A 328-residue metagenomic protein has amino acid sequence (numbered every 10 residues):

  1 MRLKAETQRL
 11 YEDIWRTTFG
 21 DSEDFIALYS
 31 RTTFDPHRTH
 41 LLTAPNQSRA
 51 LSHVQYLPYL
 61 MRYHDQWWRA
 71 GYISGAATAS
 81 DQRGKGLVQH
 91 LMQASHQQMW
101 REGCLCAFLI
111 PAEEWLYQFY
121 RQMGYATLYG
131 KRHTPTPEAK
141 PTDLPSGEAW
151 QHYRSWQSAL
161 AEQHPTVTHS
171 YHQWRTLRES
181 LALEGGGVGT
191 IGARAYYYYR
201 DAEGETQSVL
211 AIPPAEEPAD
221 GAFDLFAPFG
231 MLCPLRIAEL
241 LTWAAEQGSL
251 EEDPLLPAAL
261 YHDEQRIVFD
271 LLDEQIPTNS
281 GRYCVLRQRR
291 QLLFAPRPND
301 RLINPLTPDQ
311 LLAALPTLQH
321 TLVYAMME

Functional and structural regions predicted by a protein language model:
M1-P58, D65-Y72, K131, P137-T176 (+1 more regions): Short amphipathic alpha-helix that is part of the acyltransferase structural core
W68-S80, E205-A215: Conserved acetyl-CoA binding element of GNAT-fold acetyltransferases
T78, G84-Q97, Q122, A215-A222: Conserved acetyl-CoA-binding loop-helix of GNAT-fold acetyltransferases
M92, M99-A112, G221-M231: Conserved GNAT acetyl-CoA-binding A-motif
W100, C104-C106, A112-K131, L235-L240: Conserved active-site alpha-helix within GNAT-family acetyltransferase domains
A126-D220, D224-V268: Amide-forming acyltransferase catalytic core, primarily the GNAT-like/NAT-type and related acyltransferase folds
G230-E328: C-terminal functional modules
